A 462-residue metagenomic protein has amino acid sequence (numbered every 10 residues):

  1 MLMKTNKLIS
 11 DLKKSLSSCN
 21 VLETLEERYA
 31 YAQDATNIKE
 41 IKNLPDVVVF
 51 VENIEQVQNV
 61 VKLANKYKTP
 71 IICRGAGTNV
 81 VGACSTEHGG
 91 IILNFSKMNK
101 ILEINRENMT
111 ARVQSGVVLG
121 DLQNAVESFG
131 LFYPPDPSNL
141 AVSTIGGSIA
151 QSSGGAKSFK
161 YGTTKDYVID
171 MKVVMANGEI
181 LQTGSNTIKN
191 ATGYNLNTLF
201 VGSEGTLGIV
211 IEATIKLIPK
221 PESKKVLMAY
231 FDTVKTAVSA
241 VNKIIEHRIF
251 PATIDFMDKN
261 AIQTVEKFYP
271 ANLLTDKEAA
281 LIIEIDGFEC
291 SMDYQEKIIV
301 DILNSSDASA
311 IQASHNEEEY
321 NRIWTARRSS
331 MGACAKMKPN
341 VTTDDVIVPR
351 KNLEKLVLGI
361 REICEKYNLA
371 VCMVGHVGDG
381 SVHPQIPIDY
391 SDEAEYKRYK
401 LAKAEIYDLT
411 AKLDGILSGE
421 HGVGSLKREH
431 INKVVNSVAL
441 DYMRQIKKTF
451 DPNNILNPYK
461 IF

Functional and structural regions predicted by a protein language model:
M1-K62, T78-M109, A261-P270, E317-T343 (+3 more regions): N-terminal flexible segment immediately upstream of the FAD-binding catalytic core in FAD-dependent oxidoreductases
S17-S18, A411-V423, P452-L456: Alpha-helix capping/hinge segments and adjacent helical runs
L22-A32, I218-P219, M228-T233, V238-A402 (+2 more regions): C-terminal substrate-recognition/cap domain of FAD-linked oxidoreductases
K100-D255, L456: FAD-binding subdomain of flavoenzyme oxidoreductases
E179, R428-F462: Activity-critical C-terminal alpha-helical subdomain
